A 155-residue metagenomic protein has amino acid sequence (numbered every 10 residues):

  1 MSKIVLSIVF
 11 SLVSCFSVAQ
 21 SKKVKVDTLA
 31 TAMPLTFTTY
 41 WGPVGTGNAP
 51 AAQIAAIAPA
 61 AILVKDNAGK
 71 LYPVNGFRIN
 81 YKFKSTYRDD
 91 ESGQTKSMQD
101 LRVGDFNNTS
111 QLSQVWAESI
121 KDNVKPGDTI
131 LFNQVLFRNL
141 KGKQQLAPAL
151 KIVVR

Functional and structural regions predicted by a protein language model:
M1-V24: Bacterial Sec-dependent N-terminal signal peptides
V9-S11, G69, K125, G142: Generic marker of residues within folded, mature protein domains
K23-L35, G142-R155: Short beta-strand elements
V24-N80: Contiguous beta-strand segments within globular domains
Y40, V44, K82-T86, F137-L140 (+1 more regions): Generic structural motif
K65, N75, N80-K84, N133 (+1 more regions): A structural detector for beta-sheet-dominated domains
G69, P73-M98: Contiguous segments within soluble domain cores/interaction surfaces
Y87, E91-K141, Q145-I152: Mature extracytoplasmic or organellar-lumen-exposed domains after removal of signal/transit peptides
